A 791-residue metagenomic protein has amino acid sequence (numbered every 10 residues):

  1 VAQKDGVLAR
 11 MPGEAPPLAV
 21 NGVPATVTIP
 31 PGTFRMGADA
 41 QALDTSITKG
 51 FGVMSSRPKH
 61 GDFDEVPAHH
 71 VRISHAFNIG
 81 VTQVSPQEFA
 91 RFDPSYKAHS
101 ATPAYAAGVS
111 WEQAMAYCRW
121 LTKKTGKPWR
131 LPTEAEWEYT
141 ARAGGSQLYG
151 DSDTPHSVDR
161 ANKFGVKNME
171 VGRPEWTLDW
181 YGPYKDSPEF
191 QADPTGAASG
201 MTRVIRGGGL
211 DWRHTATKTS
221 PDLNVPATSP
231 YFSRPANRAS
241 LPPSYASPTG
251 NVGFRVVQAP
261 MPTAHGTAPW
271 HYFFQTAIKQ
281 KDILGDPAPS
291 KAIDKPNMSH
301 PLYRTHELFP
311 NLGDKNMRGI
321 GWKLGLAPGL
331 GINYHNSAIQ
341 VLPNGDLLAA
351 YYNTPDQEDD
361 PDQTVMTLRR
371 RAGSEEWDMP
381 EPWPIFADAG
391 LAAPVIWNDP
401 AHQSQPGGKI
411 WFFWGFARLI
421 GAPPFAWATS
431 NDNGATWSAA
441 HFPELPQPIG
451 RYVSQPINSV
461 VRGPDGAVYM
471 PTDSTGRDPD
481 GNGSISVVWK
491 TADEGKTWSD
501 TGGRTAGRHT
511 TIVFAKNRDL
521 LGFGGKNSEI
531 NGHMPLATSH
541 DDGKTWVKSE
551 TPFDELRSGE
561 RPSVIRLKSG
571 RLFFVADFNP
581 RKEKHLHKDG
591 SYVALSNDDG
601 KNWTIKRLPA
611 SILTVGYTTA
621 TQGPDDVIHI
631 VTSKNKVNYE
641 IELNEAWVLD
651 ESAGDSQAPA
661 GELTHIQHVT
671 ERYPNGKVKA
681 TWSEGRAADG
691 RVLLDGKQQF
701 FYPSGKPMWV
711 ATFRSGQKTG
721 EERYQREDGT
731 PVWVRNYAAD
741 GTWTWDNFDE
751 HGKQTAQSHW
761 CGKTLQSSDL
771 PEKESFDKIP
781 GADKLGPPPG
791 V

Functional and structural regions predicted by a protein language model:
P17-A98, Y105-E112, V171: A short glycine-rich, aromatic-capped structural motif
F34, P86, A101-H156, W176: Short, well-ordered surface patches within globular domains
D44, G61-R72, M169-F274, K784: Surface-exposed recognition segments
H75, Q147-E170: Short, well-ordered junction/capping motifs at the entry into regular secondary structure
N78-T82, A101-S110, R130-L131, D159-V166 (+1 more regions): A glycine-rich, coil/turn loop motif that links secondary-structure elements
A268-I666, S775, G786: Asp-box/BNR beta-propeller blade signature and adjacent active/binding-site loops in extracellular glycan-interacting
Q657-V791: Glycine/tyrosine- and acidic-biased, solvent-exposed loop/turn segments at the edges of beta-strands
